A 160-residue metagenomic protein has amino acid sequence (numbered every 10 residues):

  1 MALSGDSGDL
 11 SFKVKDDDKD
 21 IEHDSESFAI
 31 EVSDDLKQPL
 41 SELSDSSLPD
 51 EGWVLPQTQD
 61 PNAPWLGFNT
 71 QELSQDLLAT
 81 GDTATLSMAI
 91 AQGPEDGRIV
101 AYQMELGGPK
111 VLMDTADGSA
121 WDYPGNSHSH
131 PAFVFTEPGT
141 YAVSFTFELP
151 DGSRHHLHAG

Functional and structural regions predicted by a protein language model:
M1-S127, G160: Phosphate/adenylate-binding glycine loop and adjacent helical scaffold
S129, E137-Y141: Short tyrosine-centred short linear motifs in exposed loops/low-complexity segments
L149-D151: Beta-strand elements of well-folded, non-transmembrane domains
S153-A159: Beta-sandwich strand segments
